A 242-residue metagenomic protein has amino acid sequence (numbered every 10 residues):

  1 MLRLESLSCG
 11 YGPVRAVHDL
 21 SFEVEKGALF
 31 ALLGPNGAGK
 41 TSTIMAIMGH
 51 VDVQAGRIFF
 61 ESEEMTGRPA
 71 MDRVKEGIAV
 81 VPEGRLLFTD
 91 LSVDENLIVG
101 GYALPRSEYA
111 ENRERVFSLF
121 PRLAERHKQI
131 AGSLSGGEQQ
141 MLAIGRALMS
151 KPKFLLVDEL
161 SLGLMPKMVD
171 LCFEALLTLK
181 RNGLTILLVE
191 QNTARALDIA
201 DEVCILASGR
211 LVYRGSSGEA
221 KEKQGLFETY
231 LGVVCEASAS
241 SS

Functional and structural regions predicted by a protein language model:
G12, D52, R68, V93-E111 (+2 more regions): ABC-type ATPase nucleotide-binding domains, specifically the catalytic core motifs of the NBD
L33-P35: The feature captures the beta-strand-to-loop junction immediately N-terminal to the Walker
M48: Helix-to-loop junction immediately C-terminal to a conserved catalytic motif
D52, E64-R85, T89, Y109-R113 (+2 more regions): ABC ATPase NBD coupling module
I130-L134, E138: Conserved ABC ATPase signature
A147-L148: ABC ATPase C-loop
